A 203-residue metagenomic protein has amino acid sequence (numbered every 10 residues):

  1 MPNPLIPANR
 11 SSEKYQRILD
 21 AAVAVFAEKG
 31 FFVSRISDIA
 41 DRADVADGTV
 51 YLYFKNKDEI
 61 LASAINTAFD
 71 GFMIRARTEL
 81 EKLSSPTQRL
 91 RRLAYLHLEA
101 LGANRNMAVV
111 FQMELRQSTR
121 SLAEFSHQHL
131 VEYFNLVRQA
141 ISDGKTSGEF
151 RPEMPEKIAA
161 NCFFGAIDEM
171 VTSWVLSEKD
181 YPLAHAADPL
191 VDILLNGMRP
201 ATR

Functional and structural regions predicted by a protein language model:
M1-K29, S34-R42, E59: Basic, helix-initiating cap at the start of DNA-binding domains
A22, A43-F54: Short hydrophobic/aromatic patch on the recognition helix
A27, Y51-K55, T67, M113: Base-recognition residues in the alpha-helical recognition helix of bacterial helix-turn-helix
L61-A68: Alpha-helical DNA-contacting segments of helix-turn-helix folds
S63, R77-N106, E156, A160-F163 (+1 more regions): Hydrophobic alpha-helical connector segments
D70-I74, S121-S147, K157-N161, G165 (+2 more regions): Amphipathic alpha-helical packing segments from all-alpha helical-bundle domains
E99-A103, F134, Q139, D143 (+2 more regions): Amphipathic C-terminal alpha-helical segment
L101-S121, S173-L176: Amphipathic alpha-helical segments used for helix-helix packing
